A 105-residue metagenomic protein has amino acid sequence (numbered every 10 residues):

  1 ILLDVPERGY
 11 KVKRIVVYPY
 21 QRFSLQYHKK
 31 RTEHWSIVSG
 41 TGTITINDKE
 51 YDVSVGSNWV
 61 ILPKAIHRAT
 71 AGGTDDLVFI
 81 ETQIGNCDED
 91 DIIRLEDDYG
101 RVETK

Functional and structural regions predicted by a protein language model:
I1-V12, R22-L25, I92-K105: A short, N-terminal "cap"/entry segment at the start of jelly-roll beta-barrel domains of the cupin/DSBH fold
L3, K13-I15, F23-K29, S36 (+1 more regions): Short histidine-centered beta-strand/loop micro-motifs that create catalytic or ligand/metal-coordination sites
D4-P6, T41, V60, R68: A structural signal for the main folded, soluble domain(s) of proteins
R8-Y10, V17-P19, N58-V60: Extended recognition/assembly regions associated with phosphoester-bond processing machinery
I15-Y18, Y27-I44, T82-G85: Short, conserved beta-strand element in jelly-roll/cupin
R22, H34, T41-T43, E50 (+2 more regions): Structural motif
N47-I66: Short acidic-glycine-tyrosine-enriched beta hairpin
R68-K105: Double-stranded beta-helix
